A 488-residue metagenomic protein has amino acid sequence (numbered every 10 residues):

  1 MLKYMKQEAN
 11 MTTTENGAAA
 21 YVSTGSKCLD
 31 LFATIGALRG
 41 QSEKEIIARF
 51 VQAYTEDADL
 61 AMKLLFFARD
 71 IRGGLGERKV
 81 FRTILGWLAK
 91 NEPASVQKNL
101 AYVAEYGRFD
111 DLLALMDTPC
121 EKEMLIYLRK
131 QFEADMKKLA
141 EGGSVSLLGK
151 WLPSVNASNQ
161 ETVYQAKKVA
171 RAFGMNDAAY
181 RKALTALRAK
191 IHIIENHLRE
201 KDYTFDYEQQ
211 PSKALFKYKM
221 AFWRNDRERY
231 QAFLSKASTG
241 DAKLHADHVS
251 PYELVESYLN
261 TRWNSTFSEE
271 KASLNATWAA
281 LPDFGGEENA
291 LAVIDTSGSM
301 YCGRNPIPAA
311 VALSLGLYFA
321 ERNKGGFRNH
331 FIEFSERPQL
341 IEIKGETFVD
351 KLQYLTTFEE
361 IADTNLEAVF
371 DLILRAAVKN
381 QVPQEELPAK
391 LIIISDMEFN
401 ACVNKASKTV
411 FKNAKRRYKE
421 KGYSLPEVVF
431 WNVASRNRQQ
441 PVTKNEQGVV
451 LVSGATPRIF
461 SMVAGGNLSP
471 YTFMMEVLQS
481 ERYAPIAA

Functional and structural regions predicted by a protein language model:
M1-V311, E321-A488: Long lumenal/extracellular ectodomains of secretory and single-pass membrane proteins
